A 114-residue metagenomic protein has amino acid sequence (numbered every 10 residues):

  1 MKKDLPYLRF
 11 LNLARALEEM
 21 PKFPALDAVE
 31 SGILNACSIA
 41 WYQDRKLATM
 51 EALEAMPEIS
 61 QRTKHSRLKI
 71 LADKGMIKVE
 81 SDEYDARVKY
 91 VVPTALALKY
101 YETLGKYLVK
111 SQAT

Functional and structural regions predicted by a protein language model:
M1-D4: General nucleic-acid-binding
Y7-A36: Short alpha-helical segments that sit at the start of domains
R9, L17-E18, E102-T114: Amphipathic alpha-helical dimerization/coiled-coil segments that flank or bridge DNA-binding/regulatory modules
C37-W41: Short helix-to-turn junction characteristic of helix-turn-helix DNA-binding domains, especially the helix
Q43-A55: Short acidic, hydrophobic short linear motifs in intrinsically disordered regions
E58-D73: Short amphipathic alpha-helical interaction segments
A72-D82: A short, conserved structural fragment
D82-G105: Short, cationic-aromatic polyanion-contact patches
